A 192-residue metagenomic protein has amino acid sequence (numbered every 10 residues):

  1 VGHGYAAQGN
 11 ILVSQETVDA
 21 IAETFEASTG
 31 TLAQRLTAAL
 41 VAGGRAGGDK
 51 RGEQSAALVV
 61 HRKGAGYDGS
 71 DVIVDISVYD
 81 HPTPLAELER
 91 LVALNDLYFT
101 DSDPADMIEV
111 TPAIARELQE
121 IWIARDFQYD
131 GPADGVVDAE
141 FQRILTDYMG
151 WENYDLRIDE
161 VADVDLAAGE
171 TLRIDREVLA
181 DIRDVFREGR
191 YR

Functional and structural regions predicted by a protein language model:
V1-I108, P112: N-terminal nucleophile
D106-R192: Short acidic, glycine/serine/threonine-rich helix-capping segments at coil-helix boundaries
